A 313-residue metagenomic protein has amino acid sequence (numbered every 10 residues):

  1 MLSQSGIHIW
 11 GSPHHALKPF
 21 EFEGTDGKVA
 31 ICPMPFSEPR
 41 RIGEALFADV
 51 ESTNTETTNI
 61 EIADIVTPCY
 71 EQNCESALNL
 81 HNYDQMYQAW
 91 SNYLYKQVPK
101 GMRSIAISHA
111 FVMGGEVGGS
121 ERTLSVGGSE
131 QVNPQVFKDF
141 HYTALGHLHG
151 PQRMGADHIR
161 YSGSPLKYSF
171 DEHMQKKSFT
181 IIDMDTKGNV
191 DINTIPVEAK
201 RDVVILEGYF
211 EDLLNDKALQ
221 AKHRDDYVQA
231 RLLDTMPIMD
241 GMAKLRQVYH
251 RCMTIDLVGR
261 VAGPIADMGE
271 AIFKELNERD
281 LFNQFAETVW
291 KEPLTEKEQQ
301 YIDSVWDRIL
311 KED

Functional and structural regions predicted by a protein language model:
L2-G127: Conserved catalytic scaffold of divalent metal-dependent phosphoesterases
S3-G6, G11, V112-V190: Conserved beta-sheet core of the metallophosphoesterase superfamily
L17-T25, M34, D64, I159-R224: Binuclear metal-dependent phosphoesterase catalytic core
I42, S169-M174, G263-D267: Short, charged, surface-exposed secondary-structure boundary motifs
V98-G101, F137-K138, Q220-R224: Flexible, charged surface loops at secondary-structure boundaries
G101-M102, F140, A156, Y249: Short, well-ordered alpha-helix to beta-strand connector turns
M184-D313: Accessory, non-catalytic peripheral segments of nucleic-acid enzymes
